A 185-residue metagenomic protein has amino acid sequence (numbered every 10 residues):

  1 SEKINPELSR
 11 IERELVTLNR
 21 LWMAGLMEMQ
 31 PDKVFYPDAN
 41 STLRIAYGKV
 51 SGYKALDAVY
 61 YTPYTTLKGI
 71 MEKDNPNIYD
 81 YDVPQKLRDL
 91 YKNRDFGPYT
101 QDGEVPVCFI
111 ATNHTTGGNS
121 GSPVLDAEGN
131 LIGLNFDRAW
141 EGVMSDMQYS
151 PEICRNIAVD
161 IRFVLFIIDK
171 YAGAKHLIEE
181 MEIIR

Functional and structural regions predicted by a protein language model:
S1-G118, V124-R185: Serine endopeptidase catalytic core focused on the charge-relay Asp
